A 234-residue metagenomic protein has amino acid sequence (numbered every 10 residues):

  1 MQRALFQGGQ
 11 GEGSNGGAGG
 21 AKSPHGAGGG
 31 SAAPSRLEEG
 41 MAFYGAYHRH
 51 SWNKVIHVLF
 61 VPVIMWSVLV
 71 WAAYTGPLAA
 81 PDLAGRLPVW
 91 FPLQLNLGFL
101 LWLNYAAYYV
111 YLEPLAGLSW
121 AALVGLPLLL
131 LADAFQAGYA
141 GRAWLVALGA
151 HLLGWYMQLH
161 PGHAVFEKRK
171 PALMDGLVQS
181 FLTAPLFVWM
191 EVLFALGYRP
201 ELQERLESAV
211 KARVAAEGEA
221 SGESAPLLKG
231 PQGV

Functional and structural regions predicted by a protein language model:
M1-S23, S224-V234: Intrinsically disordered, low-complexity cytosolic terminal tails
P24-Y47, A164-P226, G230: Membrane-proximal soluble regions of multi-pass membrane proteins
M41-P62, V68-V70, Y105-L115: Membrane interfacial helix-start motif at the N-side
M65-R86, G125-A137: Juxtamembrane "helix exit" motif at the C-terminal ends of alpha-helical transmembrane segments in multi-pass membrane
G85-F99, L145-G149: Structural signature of hydrophobic alpha-helical transmembrane segments
W102-L115, H151-K168, A184-L196: Transmembrane alpha-helical segments that form the membrane-embedded catalytic/substrate-channel core of multi-pass
P114, L130-G141, M157-F166, A216-E219: Juxtamembrane membrane-interface segments at transmembrane alpha-helix termini
L118-L126: Cytoplasmic-side transmembrane-helix entry/capping segments in multi-pass membrane proteins
